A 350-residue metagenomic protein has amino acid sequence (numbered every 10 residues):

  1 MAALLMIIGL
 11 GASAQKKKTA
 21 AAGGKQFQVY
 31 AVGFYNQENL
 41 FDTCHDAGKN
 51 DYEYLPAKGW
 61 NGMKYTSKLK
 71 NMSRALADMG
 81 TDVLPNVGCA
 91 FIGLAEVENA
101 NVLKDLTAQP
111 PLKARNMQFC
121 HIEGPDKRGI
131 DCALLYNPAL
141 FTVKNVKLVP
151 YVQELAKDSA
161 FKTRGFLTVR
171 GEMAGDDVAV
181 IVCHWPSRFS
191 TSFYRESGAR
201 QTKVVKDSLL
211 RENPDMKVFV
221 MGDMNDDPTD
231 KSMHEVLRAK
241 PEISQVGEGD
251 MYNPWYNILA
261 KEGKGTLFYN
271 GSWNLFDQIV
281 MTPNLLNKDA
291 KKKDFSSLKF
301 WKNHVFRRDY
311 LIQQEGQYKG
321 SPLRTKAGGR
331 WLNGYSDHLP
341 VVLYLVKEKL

Functional and structural regions predicted by a protein language model:
M1-T19: Bacterial Sec-dependent N-terminal signal peptides
A14-P110, A114, C120-C132, R200 (+3 more regions): N-terminal, active-site-proximal structural segment of metallo-dependent hydrolase catalytic domains
Q15-G24, D207-V218, D226-L350: Metal-dependent phosphoester-hydrolase catalytic domains
G24-V32, F41, L140-T142, F161-H184 (+1 more regions): Beta-strand-turn-beta hairpins that frame and shape the catalytic cleft of phosphate-ester-processing enzymes
Y35-E38, A95-E98, H121-P125, N137-P138 (+4 more regions): Active-site-proximal beta-strand/loop segments in catalytic clefts of secreted hydrolases
D42, N101-K104, R128-D131, F189-S192 (+2 more regions): Extracytoplasmic/secreted cell-surface and envelope-processing proteins
V97-D177: Structured beta-strand-rich core segments of catalytic domains in phosphoester-bond hydrolases
S192-P214: A long, amphipathic alpha-helix that forms part of the scaffold/cap immediately adjacent to metal-dependent active
